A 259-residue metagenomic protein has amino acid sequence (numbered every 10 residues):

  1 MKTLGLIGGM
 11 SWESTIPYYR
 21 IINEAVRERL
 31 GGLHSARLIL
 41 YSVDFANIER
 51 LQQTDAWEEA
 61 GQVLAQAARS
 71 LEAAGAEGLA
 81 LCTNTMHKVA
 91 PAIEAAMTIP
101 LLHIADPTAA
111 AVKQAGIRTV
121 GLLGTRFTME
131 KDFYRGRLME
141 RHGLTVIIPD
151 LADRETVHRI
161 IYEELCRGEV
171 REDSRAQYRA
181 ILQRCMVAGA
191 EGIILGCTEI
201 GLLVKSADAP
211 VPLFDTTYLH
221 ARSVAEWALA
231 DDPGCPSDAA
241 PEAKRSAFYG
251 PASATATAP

Functional and structural regions predicted by a protein language model:
M1-P259: Non-catalytic structural scaffold of enzyme domains
